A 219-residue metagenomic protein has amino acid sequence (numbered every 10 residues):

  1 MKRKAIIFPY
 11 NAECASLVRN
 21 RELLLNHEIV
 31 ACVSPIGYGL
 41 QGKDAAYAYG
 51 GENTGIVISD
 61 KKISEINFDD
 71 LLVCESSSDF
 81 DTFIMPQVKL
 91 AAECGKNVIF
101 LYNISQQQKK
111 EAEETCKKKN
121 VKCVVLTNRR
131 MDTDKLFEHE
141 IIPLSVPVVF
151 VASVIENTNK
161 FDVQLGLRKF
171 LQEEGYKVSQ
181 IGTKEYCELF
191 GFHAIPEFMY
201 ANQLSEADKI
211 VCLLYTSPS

Functional and structural regions predicted by a protein language model:
M1-N120: Long, basic/Gly/Ser/Thr-rich N-terminal segments that mediate initial subcellular attachment or targeting
V121-T133: N-terminal pre-Walker A segment at the start of P-loop NTPase domains
F137-E174: Walker A (P-loop) phosphate-binding motif
G175-E188: Short beta-strand-centered segment that lines the nucleotide-binding/catalytic pocket of NTP-utilizing
Y186-S205: P-loop NTPase switch/communication element
V211: Flexible loop/N-cap segments at domain edges
Y215-S219: Conserved small/polar residues in nucleotide/adenosyl-binding loops
